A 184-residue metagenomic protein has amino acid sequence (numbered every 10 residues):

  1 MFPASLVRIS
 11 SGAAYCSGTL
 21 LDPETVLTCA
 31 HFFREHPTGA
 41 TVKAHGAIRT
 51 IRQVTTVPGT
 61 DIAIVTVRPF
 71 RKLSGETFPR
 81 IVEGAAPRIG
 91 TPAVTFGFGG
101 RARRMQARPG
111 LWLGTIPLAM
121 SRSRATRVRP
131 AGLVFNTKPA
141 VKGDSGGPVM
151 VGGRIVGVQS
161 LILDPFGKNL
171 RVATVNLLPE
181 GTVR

Functional and structural regions predicted by a protein language model:
M1-F2, G12, L20-L21, T55-G59 (+2 more regions): Extracellular/periplasmic catalytic domains that process cell-envelope and extracellular macromolecules
M1-T25, E35, T41-A44, T115-S123 (+1 more regions): Protease-domain processing segments flanking chymotrypsin-fold serine proteases, especially trypsin-like
I9, G18, E24, T28 (+5 more regions): Terminal peptide-recognition signature
S10-G12, A30-H31, T66-K72, V82-G84 (+2 more regions): A structural micro-motif recognizing beta-strand termini and the immediately following turn/loop segments
A14-S17, L21-I64, K72, L161: Catalytic-histidine neighborhood of serine endopeptidases, predominantly the chymotrypsin-like S1/PA family
L21, T25-V26, F32, K142 (+1 more regions): C-terminal subregion of chymotrypsin/trypsin-like serine protease catalytic domains
R52-T56, V67-L111, T115: Active-site substrate-binding loop(s) of clan PA
T55-T60, G114-V134: Gly/Ser-enriched beta-turn/beta-hairpin loop segments
